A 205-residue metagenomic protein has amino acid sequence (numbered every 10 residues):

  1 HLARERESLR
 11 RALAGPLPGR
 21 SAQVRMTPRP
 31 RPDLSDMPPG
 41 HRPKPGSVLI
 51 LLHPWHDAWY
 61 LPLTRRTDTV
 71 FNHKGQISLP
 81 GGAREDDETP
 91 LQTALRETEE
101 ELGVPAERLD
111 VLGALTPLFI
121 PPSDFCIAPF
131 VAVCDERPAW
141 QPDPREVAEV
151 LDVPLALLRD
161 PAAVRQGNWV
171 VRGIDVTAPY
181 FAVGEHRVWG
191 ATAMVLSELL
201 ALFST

Functional and structural regions predicted by a protein language model:
H1-S78, G82-R137, N168-T205: N-terminal leader/linker segments that precede catalytic domains of diphosphate-processing enzymes
P142-G184: NUDIX/MutT-family hydrolases
